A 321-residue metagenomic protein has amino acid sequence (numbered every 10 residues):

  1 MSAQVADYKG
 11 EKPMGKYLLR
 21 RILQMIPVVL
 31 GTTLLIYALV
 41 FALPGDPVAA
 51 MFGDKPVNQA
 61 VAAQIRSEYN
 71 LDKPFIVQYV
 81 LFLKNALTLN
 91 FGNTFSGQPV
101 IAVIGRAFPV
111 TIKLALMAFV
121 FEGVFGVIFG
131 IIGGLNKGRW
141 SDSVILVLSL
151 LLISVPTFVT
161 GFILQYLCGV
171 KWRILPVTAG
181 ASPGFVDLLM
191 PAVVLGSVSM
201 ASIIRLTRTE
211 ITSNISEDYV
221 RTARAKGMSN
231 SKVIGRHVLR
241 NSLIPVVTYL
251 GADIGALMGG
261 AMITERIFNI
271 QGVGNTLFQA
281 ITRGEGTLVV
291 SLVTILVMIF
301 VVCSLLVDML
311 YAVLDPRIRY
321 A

Functional and structural regions predicted by a protein language model:
S2-P13: Short, Lys/Arg-enriched N-terminal segments with co-localized hydrophobic residues within the first ~10-30 amino acids
K12-K16, V103-S141, T157, A181-A321: Alpha-helical transmembrane segments of integral membrane proteins, especially multi-pass inner/plasma-membrane
P13-K16, R20, V77, L81-N85: Short hydrophobic helices that act as membrane-entry/anchoring signals
L19-V28: N-terminal signal-anchor/signal peptide hydrophobic helix marking the start of the first transmembrane segment
M25, A107, T111, V147-L150 (+3 more regions): Residue-level signal for discrete positions within transmembrane alpha-helices of multi-pass small-molecule
V28-V80, W172-M190: Hydrophobic alpha-helical transmembrane segments of membrane transport/permease proteins and related membrane-embedded
L35-A42, K84, V147-P176, V194-S199: Membrane-water interface segments at the C-terminal ends of transmembrane alpha-helices in multi-pass inner-membrane
V80-M117: Individual transmembrane alpha-helix segments
